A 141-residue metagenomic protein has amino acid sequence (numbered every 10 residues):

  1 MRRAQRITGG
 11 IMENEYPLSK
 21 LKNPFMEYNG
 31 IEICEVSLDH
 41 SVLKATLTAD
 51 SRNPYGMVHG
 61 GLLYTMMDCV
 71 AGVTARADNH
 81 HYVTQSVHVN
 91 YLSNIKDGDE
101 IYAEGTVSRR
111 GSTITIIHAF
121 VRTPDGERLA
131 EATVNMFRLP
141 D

Functional and structural regions predicted by a protein language model:
M1-D141: Terminal targeting signals and extreme-terminal segments of soluble enzymes
